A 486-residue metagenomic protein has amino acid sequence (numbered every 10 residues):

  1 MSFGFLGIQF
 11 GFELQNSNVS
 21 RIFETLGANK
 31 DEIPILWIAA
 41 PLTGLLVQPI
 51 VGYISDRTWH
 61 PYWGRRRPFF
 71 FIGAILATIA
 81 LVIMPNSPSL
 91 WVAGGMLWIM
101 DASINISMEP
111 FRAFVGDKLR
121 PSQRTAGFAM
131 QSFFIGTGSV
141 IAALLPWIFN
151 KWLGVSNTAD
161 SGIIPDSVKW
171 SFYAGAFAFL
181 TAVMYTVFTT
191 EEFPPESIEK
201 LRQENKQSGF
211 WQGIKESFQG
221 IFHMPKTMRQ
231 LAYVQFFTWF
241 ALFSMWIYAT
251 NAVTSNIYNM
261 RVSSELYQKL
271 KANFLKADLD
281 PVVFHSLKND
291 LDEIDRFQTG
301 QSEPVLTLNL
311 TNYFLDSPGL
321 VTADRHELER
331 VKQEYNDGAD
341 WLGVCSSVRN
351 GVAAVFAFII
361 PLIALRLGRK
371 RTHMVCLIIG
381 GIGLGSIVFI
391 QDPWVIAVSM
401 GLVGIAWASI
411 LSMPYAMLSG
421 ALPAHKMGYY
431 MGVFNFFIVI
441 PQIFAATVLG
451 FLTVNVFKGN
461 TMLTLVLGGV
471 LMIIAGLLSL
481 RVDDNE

Functional and structural regions predicted by a protein language model:
M1-T43, Q230-V234, T238-V262: Helix-loop boundary and gating motifs at the non-cytosolic
K30-D31, P121-Q131, A339, L422-F434: Loop-to-transmembrane helix entry/capping segments in MFS-fold secondary transporters and related SLC/MFSD carriers
L46-W63, V355-G368, T453: Helix-to-loop junctions at the C-terminal end of transmembrane segments in multipass secondary transporters
F70-S89, I379-Q391: C-terminal ends and interior cores of transmembrane alpha-helices in multi-pass membrane transporters/permeases
A80-S107, V395-S409: Hydrophobic core of transmembrane alpha-helices in multi-pass small-molecule transporters, especially MFS/SLC-type
S87-G95, I104-S107, F111, K118-S244 (+2 more regions): Intracellular loop-helix junctions on the cytosolic face of multi-pass helical membrane proteins
I106-L119, S409-P423: Intracellular juxtamembrane helix-capping segments at the cytosolic ends of symmetry-related transmembrane helices
V352, A364, K370-P414: C-terminal transmembrane helical hairpin of 12-TM major facilitator-type secondary transporters
